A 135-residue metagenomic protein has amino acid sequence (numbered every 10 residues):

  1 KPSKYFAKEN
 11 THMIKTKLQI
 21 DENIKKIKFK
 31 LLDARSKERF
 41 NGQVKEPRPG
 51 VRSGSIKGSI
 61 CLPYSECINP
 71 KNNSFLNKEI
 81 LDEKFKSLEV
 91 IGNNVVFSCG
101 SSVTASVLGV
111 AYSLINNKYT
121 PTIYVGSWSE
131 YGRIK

Functional and structural regions predicted by a protein language model:
K1-K135: Cytosolic catalytic domains that perform sulfur/thiol-centered chemistry
